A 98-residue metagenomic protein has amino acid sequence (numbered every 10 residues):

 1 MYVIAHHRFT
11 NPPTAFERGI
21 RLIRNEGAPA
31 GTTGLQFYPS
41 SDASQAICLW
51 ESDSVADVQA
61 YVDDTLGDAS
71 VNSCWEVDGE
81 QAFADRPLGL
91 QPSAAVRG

Functional and structural regions predicted by a protein language model:
M1-Q45, D53-D57, Y61, V77-G98: Short S/T/G/P-rich N-terminal loop/turn motif that feeds into the first structured element of a domain
G27-A28, T65-S73: A common structural junction motif
